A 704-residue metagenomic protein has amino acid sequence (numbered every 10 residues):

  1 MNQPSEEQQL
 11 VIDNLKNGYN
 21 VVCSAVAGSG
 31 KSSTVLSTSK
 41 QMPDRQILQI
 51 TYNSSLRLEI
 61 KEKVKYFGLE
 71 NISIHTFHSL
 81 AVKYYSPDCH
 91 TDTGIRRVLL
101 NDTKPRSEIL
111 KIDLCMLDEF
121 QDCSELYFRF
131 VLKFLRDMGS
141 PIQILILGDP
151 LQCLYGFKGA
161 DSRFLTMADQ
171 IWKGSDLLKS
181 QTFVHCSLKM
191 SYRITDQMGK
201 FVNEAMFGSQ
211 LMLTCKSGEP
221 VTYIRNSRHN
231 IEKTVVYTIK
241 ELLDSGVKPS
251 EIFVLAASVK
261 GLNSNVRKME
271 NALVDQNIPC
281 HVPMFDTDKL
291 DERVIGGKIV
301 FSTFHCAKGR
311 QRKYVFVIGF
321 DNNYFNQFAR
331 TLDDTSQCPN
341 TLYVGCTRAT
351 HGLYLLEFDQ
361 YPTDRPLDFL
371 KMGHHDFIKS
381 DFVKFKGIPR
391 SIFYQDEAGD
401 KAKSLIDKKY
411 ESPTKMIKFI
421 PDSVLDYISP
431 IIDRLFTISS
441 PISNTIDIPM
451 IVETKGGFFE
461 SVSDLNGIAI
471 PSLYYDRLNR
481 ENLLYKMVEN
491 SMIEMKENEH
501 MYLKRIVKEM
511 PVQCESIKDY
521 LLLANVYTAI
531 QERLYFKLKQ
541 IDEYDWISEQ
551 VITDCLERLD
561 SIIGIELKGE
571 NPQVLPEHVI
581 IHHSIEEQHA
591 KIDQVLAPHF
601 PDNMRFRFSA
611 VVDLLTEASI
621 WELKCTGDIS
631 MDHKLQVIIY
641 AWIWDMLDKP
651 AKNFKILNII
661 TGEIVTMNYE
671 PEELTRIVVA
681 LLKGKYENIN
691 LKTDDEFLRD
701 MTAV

Functional and structural regions predicted by a protein language model:
P4-E7, N17-Q46, T51-E59, H78-L80 (+6 more regions): Conserved helicase motor core of SF1/SF2 NTP-dependent helicases
T51-N53, L58-E59, V64-V98: Inter-Walker segment of RecA-like/P-loop motor cores
E70-H75, V274-D288: Conserved RecA-like helicase motor-core motifs
Q152, D321-Y324, E622-K634: Short beta-strand-loop-alpha-helix junction that forms the active-site gateway of nucleic-acid-processing nucleases
G309, G564, K591-I592, H599-M604 (+1 more regions): Metal-dependent nuclease catalytic regions and adjoining charged, substrate-binding loops involved in nucleic-acid end
P339-L353, M631-I660: Metal-dependent nuclease catalytic cores in nucleic-acid-processing enzymes, especially RNase H-like/related
F385-V611: Metal-dependent nuclease catalytic cores that hydrolyze phosphodiester bonds in DNA/RNA, characterized by
V612-G627, Y640: Conserved catalytic cores of phosphodiester-cleaving nucleases, focusing on short active-site segments
